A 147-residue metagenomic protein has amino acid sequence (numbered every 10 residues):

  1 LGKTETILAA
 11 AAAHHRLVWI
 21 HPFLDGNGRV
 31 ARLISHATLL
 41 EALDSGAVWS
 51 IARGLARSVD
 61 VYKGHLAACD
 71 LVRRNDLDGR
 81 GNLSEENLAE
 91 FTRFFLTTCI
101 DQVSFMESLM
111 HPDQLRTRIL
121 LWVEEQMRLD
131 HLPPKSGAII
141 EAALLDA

Functional and structural regions predicted by a protein language model:
L1-L109: Phosphate/pyrophosphate-binding active-site loops
T98-H131: Conserved alpha/beta core segments of nucleic-acid transaction machinery
E124-A147: Short amphipathic alpha-helical interface segments
